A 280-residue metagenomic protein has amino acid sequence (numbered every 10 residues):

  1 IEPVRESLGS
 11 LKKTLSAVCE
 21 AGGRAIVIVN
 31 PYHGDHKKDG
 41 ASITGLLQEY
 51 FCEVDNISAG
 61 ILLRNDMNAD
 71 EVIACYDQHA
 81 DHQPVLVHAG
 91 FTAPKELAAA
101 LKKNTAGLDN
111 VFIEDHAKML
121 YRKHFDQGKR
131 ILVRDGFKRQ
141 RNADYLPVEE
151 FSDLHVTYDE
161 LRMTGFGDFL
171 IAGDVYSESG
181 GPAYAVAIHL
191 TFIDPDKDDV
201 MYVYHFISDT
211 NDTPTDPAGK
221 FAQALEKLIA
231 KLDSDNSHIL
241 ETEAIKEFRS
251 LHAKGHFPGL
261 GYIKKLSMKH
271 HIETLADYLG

Functional and structural regions predicted by a protein language model:
I1-A59: An N-terminal, globular interaction/scaffold subdomain
E2-V4, R24-G34, I57-M67, Q83-T92 (+1 more regions): Catalytic beta/alpha-barrel core
L8-K13, D66-A74, E96: Active-site-adjacent beta->alpha loops and helix N-cap segments on the catalytic face of soluble alpha/beta enzymes
A17-A25, E49-S58, C75-L86, L101-E114 (+1 more regions): Structural alpha-beta junctions
D35, D39-S42, N68, T213 (+1 more regions): Alpha-helix capping and helix-coil boundary motifs
H36-A41, A69-V72, A93-K102: Glycine-rich, charge-decorated loop segments at or immediately adjacent to ligand/cofactor-binding or catalytic sites
A93-E243: Long, charge-rich C-terminal accessory regions
Q223-G280: Charge-biased C-terminal accessory regions appended to nucleic-acid-, cytoskeletal NTPase
